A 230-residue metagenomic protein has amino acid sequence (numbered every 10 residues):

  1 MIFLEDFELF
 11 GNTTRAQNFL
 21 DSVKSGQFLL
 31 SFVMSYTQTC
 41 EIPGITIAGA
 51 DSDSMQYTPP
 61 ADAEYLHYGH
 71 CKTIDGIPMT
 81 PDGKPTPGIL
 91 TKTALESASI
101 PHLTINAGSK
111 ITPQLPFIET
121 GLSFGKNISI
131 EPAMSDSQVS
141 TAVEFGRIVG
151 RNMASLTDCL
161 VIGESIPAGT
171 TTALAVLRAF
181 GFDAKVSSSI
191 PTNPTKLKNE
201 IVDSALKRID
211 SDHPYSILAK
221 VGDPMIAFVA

Functional and structural regions predicted by a protein language model:
M1-G163, P167-A230: N-terminal loops that bind phosphate or other acidic moieties and the adjacent beta-alpha structural core
